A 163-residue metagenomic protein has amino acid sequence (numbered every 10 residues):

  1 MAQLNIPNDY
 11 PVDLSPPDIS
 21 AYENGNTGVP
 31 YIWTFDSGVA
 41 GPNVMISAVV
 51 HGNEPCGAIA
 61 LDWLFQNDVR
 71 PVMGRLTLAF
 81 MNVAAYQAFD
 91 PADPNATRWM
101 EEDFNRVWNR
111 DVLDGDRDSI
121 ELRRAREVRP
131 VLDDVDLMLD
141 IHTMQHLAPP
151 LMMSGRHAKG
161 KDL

Functional and structural regions predicted by a protein language model:
M1-L163: Structured catalytic-domain cores with a bias toward divalent-metal coordination
